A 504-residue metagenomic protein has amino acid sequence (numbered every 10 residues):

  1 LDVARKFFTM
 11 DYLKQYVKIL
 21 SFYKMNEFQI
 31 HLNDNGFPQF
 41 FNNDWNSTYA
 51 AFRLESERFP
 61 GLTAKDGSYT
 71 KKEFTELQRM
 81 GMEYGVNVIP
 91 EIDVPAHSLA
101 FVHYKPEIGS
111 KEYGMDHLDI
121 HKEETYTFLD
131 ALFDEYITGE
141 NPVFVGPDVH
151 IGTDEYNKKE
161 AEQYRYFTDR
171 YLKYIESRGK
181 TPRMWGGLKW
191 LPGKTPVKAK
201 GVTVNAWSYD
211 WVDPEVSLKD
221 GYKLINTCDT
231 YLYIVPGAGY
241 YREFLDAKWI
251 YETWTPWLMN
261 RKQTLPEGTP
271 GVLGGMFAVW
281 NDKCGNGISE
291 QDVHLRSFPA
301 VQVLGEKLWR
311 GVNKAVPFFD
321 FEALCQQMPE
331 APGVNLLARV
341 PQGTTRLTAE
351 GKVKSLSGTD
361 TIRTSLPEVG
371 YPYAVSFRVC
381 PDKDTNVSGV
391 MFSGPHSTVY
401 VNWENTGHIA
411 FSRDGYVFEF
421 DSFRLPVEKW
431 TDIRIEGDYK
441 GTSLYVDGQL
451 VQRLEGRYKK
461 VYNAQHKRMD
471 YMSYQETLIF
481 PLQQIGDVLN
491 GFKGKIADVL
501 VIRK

Functional and structural regions predicted by a protein language model:
D2-R178, P182: Substrate-binding cleft of carbohydrate-active enzyme catalytic domains
R5-F8, K18-S21, H121-R261, G448: Active-site capping/gating regions of soluble enzymes
M25-E27, G85, G146-D148, G179 (+6 more regions): A general structural motif
Q29, H150, T203-N205, M276 (+2 more regions): Residues embedded in well-ordered beta-strands within globular domains across many folds
N35-A51, W190-V197, Q452, V461: Beta-rich nucleic-acid/ligand-interaction surfaces
P95-H97, D282, T442, V451: Structural signature of outer-membrane beta-barrel domains
T195-V202, Y209-K352: Flexible, acidic glycine-rich loops studded with aromatic residues
V340-K504: Extracellular glycan-associated modules
